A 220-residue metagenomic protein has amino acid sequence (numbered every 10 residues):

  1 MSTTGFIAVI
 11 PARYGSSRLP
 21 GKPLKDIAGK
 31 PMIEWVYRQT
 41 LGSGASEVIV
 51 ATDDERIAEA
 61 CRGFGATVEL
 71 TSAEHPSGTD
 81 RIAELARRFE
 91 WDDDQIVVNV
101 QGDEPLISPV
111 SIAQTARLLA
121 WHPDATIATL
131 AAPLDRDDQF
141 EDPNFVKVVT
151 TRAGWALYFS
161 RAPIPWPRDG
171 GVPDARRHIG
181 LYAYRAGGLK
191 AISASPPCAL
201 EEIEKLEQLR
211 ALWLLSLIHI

Functional and structural regions predicted by a protein language model:
T3-T52: N-terminal glycine-rich phosphate-binding loop and ensuing alpha1 helix
R18, L106, A183, K205: Short aromatic/basic micro-patch
G44, F64-G65, L214: Short, structured coil segments at secondary-structure junctions
I49, E55-R117: Short phosphate-binding loop-to-helix
S108-S195: Conserved core of the sugar-phosphate nucleotidyltransferase
S193-L215: A C-terminal functional module that forms or caps the active site or interfaces directly with catalytic machinery
I218-I220: Conserved small/polar residues in nucleotide/adenosyl-binding loops
